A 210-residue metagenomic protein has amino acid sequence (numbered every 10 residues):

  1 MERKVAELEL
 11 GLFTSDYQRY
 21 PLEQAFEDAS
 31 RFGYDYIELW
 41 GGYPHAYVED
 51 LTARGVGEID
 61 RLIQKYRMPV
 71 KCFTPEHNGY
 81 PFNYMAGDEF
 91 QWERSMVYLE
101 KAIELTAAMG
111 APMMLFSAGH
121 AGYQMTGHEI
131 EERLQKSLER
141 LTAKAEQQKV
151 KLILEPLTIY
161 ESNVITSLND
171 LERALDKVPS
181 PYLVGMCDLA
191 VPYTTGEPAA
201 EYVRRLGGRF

Functional and structural regions predicted by a protein language model:
M1-L12, K71-M85, A118-G122: N-terminal small/glycine-rich loop or linker at the start of catalytic domains across soluble metabolic enzymes
E2-V5, F26-F32, L51-T74, E100-G110 (+3 more regions): Acidic (Asp/Glu)-rich catalytic clusters
L8-S15, D35-L39, M68-P75, M114-F116 (+2 more regions): Hydrophobic faces of well-ordered beta-strands that scaffold small-molecule active sites in alpha/beta enzyme cores
G11-E23, R54-L62, Y193-T194: N-terminal-biased segments
D16-Q18, G41-Y43, E76-G79, G119-G122 (+2 more regions): Active-site-proximal loop/turn and secondary-structure-junction residues that shape catalytic pockets, frequently
R19, F26, A46-D50, M85-F90 (+3 more regions): Gly/Pro-rich active-site loop or hairpin
Q24, K65-Y66, F82-V184: Active-site acidic/histidine proton-transfer and metal-coordination neighborhood in alpha/beta enzyme cores
E38-K65, A118-T126, I159: Glycine-rich, proline-tolerant flexible connector loops at the mouths of alpha/beta enzymes
